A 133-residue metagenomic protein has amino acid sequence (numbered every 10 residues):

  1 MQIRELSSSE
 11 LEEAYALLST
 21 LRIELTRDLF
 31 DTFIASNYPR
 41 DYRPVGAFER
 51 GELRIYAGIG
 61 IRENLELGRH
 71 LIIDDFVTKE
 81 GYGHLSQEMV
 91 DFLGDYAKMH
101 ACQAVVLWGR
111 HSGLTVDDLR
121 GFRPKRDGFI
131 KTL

Functional and structural regions predicted by a protein language model:
M1-D28: Short amphipathic alpha-helix that is part of the acyltransferase structural core
A35-G46: A short helix-loop-beta-strand connector motif used in the catalytic cores of GNAT acetyltransferases and, in some
G46, E52-I61: Conserved beta-strand in the GNAT
R62-I73, P124-K125: A conserved beta-turn-beta hairpin within the catalytic core of GNAT-like acetyltransferases that forms part
D74-H84: A short, internal acetyl-CoA/4′-phosphopantetheine-binding micro-motif in the GNAT/acyltransferase core
Y82-D95: Conserved acetyl-CoA-binding loop-helix of GNAT-fold acetyltransferases
K98-R110: Conserved GNAT acetyl-CoA-binding A-motif
R110-L133: Conserved active-site alpha-helix within GNAT-family acetyltransferase domains
